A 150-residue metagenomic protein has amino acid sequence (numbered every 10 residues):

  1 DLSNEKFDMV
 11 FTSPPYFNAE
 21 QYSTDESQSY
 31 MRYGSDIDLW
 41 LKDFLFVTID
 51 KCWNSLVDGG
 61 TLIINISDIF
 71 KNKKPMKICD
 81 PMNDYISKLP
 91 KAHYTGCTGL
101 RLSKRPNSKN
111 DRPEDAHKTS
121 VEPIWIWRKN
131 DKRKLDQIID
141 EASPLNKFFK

Functional and structural regions predicted by a protein language model:
D1-K150: Class I S-adenosyl-L-methionine-dependent methyltransferase catalytic core
